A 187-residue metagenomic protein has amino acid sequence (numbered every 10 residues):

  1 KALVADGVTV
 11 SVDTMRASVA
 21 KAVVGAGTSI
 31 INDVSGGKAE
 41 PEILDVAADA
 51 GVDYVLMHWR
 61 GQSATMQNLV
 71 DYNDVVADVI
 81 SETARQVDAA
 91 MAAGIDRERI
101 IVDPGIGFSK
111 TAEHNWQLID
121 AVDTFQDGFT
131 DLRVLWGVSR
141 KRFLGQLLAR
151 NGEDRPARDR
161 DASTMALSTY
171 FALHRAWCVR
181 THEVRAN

Functional and structural regions predicted by a protein language model:
K1-T9, M15-S18, V24-G25, S29-A92 (+1 more regions): Active-site-adjacent loop and "lid" segments of alpha/beta metabolic enzymes
D96-R99: Short acidic capping loops at alpha-helix termini that bridge into adjacent secondary structure
